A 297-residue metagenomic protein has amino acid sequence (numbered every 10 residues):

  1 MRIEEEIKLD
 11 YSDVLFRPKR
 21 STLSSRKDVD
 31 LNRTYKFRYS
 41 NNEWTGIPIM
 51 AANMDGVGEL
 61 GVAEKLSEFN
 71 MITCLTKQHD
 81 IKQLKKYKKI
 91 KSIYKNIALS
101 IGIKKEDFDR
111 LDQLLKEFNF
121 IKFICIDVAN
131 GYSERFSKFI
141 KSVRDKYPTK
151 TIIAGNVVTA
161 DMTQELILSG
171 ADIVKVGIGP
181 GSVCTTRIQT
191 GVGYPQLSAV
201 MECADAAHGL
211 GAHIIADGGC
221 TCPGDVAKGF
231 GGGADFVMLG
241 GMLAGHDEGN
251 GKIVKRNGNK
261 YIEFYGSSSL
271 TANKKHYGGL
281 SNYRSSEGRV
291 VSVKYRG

Functional and structural regions predicted by a protein language model:
M1-A98, Y265-S267, G279-G297: N-terminal capping/small domains of soluble enzymes
M1-K27, S169, G191-A216, C220-G297: Alpha/beta catalytic cores of nucleotide-metabolism and tRNA/nucleoside-modifying enzymes
K8, E68, K116-F120, K146 (+2 more regions): Alpha-helix termination/capping residues and helix-transition junctions
W44-A51, K91-G102, F120-F123, V143-V158 (+2 more regions): Short beta-strand/loop segments at the ligand-binding rim of alpha/beta enzyme cores
L60, F118-C125: Internal alpha/beta core interface subdomains
V62-A63, D109-K116, V158-V176, A216 (+1 more regions): Catalytic cores of alpha/beta
E68-Q83, F123-S133, D172-T190, G219-I253: Glycine-rich phosphate-binding active-site loops on the catalytic face of alpha/beta enzymes
Q78-K91, K104-D112, V128-I152, V157-L168 (+2 more regions): Active-site-adjacent beta->alpha loops and helix N-cap segments on the catalytic face of soluble alpha/beta enzymes
